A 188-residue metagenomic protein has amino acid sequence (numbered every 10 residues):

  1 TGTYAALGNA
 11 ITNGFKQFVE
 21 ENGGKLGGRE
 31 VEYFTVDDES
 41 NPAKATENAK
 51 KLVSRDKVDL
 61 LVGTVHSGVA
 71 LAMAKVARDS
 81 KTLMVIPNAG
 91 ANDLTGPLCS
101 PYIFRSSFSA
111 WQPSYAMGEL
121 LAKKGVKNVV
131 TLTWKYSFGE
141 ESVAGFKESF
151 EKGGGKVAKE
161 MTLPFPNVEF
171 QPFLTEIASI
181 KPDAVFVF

Functional and structural regions predicted by a protein language model:
T1-Y4, T35-D38, D59-L60, S100-S107 (+2 more regions): Second-shell loop/turn segments in exported
G2, G24-G27, G118, G155: Glycine-centered small-residue hotspots that permit tight backbone geometry or close packing
G2-N13, S137-E141: Glycine- and acidic-residue-enriched helix-capping/strand-helix junction motifs
A6-N13, E21, K25-L94, S106 (+1 more regions): Beta-alpha junction/loop-to-helix N-cap segments that form part of ligand/metal-binding clefts
N9-Q17, P101, Q112: A general alpha-helical scaffold signature found inside nucleotide-binding enzyme cores
K16, G23, A74, G118 (+1 more regions): Short glycine-/small-residue-rich flexible loop motifs, especially phosphate/cofactor-binding loops
K44-E47, N92-D93, P101-F188: Extracellular/periplasmic Venus flytrap/periplasmic-binding protein
